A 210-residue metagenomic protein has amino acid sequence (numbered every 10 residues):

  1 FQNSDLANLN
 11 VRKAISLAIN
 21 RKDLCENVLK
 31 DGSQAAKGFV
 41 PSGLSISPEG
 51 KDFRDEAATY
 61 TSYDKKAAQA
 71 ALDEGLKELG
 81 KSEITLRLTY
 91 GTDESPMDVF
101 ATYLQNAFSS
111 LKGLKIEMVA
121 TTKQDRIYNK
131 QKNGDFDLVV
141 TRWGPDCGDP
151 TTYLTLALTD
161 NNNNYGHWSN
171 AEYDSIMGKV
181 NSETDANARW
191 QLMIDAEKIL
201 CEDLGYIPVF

Functional and structural regions predicted by a protein language model:
F1-K37, E83-S95, T184-L204: Alpha-helical secondary-structure segments
N8, L79-K81, Q131-G134, G148 (+2 more regions): Extracellular/periplasmic catalytic domains that process cell-envelope and extracellular macromolecules
N10-K13, C25-E26, T59-T61, K115-I127 (+1 more regions): Extracytoplasmic/peripheral linker and loop segments enriched in polar/acidic and small residues with frequent Thr/Pro
A18-D23, V28-G32, L44, L72-L79 (+5 more regions): Sec/Tat-exported extracytoplasmic proteins
E26-K30, G38-F39, F100-A101, P150-Y153: Short, solvent-exposed loop/turn and secondary-structure capping segments
A35-G75, E94-D98: Structural transition elements
D73-P145: Ligand/substrate-recognition segments at binding pockets and active sites
